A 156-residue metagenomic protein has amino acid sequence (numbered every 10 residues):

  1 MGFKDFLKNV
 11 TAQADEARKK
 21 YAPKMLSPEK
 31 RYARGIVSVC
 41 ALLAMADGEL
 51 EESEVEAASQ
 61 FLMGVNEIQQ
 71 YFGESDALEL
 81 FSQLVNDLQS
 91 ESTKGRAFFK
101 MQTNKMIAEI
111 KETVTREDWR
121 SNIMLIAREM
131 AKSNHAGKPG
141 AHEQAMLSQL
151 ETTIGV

Functional and structural regions predicted by a protein language model:
M1-L43, E49-V156: Small-residue-enriched hydrophobic alpha-helices in membranes
